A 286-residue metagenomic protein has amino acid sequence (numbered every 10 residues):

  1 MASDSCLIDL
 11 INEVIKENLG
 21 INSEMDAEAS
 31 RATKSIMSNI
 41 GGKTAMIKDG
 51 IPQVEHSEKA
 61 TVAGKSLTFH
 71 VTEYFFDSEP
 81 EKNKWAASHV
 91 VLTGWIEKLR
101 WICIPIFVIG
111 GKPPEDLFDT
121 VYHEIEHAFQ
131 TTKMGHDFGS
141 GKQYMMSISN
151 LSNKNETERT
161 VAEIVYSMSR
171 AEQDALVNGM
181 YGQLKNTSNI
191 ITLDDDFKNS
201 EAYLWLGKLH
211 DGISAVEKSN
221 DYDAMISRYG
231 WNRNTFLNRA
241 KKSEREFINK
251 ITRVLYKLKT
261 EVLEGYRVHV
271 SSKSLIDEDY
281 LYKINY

Functional and structural regions predicted by a protein language model:
A2-D4, I8-E17, I21-S23, A27 (+5 more regions): Proteolytic processing junctions in secreted/extracellular precursors, especially proprotein convertase/trypsin-like
K16-A45, I51, E58-K59, F69 (+4 more regions): Compositionally biased low-complexity segments enriched in polar/charged residues
P52-E81: Amphipathic, interaction-prone secondary-structure segments
H70-D116, I125-T132: Active-site scaffold of zinc-dependent metalloenzymes
E115, T131-I164: Post-HEXXH active-site segment of zinc metalloproteases
V121: A conserved beta-strand element that flanks and buttresses the S-adenosyl-L-methionine
A162-L176: Active-site metal-coordination segments of metallo-dependent hydrolases
V177-Y286: Pan-zinc metallopeptidase signature
